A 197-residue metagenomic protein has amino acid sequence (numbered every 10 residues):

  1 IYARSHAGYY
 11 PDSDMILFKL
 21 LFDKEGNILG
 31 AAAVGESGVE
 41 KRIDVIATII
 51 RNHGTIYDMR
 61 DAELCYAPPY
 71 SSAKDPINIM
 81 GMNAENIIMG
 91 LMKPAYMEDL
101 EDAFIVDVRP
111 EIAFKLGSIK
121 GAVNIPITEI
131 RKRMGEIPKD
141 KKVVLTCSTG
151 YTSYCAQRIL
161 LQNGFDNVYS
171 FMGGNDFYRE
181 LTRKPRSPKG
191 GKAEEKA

Functional and structural regions predicted by a protein language model:
I1-E25: Structured beta-strand/loop patches that form or line metal/cofactor-binding pockets in enzymes
R4-Y10, A32-E40, A67-P69: Glycine-rich phosphate/pyrophosphate-binding beta-alpha loops
D23-E25, A33-E36, T146-T149: Short, loop-centered acidic/histidine patches that primarily coordinate divalent metals
V34, V108-R109: Structural motif
E36-I56: A short, polar/charged loop-to-alpha-helix boundary motif
Y57-F104, P110-V144, S148-A197: Rhodanese-like catalytic fold shared by cysteine-dependent sulfurtransferases and DSP/PTP-type phosphatases
